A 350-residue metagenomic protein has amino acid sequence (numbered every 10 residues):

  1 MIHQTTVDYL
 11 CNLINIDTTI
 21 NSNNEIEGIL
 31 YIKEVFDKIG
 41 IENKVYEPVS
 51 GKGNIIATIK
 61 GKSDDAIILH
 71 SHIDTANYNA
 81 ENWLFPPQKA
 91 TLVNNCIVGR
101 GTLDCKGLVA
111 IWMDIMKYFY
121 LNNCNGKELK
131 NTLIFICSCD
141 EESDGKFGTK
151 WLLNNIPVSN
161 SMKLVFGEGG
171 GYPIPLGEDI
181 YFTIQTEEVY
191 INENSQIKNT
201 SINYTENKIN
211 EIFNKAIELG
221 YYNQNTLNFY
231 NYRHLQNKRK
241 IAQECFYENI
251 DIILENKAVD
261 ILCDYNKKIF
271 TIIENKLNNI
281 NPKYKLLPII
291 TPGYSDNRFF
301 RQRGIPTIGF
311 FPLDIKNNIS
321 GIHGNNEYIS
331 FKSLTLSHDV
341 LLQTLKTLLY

Functional and structural regions predicted by a protein language model:
M1, G171-I180, I184-Y350: Metal-dependent amide/peptide-bond hydrolase catalytic core, centered on the "pita-bread" metallohydrolase fold
M1-T102, L121-N131: Acidic/His- and Gly-rich active-site-bordering loop/insert found across diverse amide/peptide-bond hydrolases
I14, I67-L69, I136, N160 (+2 more regions): Hydrophobic/aromatic beta-strand patches that form the interior of the parallel beta-sheet core in alpha/beta enzyme
N21, S63, T75-A76, D140-S143 (+2 more regions): Solvent-exposed loop/turn segments at secondary-structure junctions within structured extracellular/periplasmic domains
F85, K130, S161, E188-N192: Short, solvent-exposed loop/turn segments at the edges of secondary structure
V93-D104, Y284-L287, I329: Short pre-catalytic strand/loop immediately N-terminal to key active-site residues, enriched for Gly-Thr
L103-T183: Acidic/histidine-rich catalytic neighborhood of metal-dependent amide-processing enzymes
